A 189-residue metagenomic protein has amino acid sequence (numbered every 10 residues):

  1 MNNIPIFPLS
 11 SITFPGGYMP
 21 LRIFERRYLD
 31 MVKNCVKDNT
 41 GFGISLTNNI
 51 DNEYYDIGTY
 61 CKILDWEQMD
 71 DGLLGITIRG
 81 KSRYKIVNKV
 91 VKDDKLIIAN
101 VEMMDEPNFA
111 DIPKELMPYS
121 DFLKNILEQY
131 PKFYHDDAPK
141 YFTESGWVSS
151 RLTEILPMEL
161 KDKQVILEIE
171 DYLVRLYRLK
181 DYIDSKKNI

Functional and structural regions predicted by a protein language model:
M1-I189: N-terminal low-complexity, acidic/polar interaction/targeting segments
